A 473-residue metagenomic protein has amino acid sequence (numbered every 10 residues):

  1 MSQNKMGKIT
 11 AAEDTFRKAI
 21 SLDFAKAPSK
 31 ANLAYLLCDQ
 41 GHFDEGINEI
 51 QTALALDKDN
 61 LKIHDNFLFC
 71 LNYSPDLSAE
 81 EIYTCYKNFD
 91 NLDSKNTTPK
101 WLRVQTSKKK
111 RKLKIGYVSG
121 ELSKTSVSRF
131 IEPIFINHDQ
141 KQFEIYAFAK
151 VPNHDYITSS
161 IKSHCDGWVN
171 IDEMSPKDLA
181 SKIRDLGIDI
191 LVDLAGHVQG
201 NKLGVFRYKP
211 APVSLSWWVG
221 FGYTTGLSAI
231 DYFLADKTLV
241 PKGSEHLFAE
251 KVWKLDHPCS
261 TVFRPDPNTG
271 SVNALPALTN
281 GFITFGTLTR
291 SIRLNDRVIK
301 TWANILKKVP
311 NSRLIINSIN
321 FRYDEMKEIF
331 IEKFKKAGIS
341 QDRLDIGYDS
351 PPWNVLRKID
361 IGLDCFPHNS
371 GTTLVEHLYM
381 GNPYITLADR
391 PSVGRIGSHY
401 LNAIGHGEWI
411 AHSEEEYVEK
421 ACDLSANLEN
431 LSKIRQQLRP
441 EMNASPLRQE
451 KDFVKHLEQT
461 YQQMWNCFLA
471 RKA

Functional and structural regions predicted by a protein language model:
M1-F282, K300, E328, E332-I339 (+6 more regions): Alpha-helical solenoid repeat scaffolds of the TPR/TPR-like class and their adjacent stem/linker regions that mediate
V118, L288-R290, N317, G347: Short hydrophobic "strand-cap" motifs at the C-terminus of beta-strands
A149-N153, R313-E328: Glycosyltransferase donor-sugar binding loop
G286-R297: Substrate-binding clefts and catalytic carboxylate motifs of secreted carbohydrate-active enzymes
T301-K308: Hinge/capping helix and adjacent helix->loop/strand transition within the periplasmic-binding protein
H377-Y379, N402: Short alpha-helix at the nucleotide-sugar/activated-sugar donor binding site of glycosyltransferases and closely
L387-A388, V393: Conserved acidic donor-binding loop of glycosyltransferase catalytic domains
G394-G405: Short acidic/histidine- and often glycine-rich active-site loop of Leloir-type glycosyltransferases that engages
